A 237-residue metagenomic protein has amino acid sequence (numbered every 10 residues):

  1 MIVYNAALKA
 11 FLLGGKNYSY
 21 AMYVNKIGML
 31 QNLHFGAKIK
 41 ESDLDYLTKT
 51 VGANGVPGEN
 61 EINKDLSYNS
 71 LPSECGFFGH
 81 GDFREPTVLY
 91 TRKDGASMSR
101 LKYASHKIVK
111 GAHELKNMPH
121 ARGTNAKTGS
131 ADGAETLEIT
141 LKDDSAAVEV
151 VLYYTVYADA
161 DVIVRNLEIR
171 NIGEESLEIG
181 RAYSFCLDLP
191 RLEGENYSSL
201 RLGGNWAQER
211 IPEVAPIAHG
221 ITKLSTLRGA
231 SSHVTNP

Functional and structural regions predicted by a protein language model:
Y4, K9-L12, K16, L30-P237: Polysaccharide-binding surfaces and accessory modules of carbohydrate-active proteins
S19: Histidine-centered metal-chelating micro-motifs
